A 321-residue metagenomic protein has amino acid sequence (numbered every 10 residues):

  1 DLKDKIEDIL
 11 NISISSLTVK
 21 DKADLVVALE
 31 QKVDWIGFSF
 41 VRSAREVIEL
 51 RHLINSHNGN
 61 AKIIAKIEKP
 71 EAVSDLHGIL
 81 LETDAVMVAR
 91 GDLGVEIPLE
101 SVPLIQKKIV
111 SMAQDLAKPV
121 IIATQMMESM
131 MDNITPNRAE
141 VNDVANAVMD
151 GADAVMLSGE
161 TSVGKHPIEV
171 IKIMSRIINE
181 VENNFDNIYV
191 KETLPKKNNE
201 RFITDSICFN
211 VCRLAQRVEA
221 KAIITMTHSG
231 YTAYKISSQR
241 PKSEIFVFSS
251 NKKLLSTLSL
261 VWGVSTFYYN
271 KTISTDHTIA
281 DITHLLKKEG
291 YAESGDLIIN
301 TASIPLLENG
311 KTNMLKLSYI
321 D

Functional and structural regions predicted by a protein language model:
D1-D321: Non-catalytic helical/linker scaffolds that mediate oligomerization, partner binding, and domain coupling around large
